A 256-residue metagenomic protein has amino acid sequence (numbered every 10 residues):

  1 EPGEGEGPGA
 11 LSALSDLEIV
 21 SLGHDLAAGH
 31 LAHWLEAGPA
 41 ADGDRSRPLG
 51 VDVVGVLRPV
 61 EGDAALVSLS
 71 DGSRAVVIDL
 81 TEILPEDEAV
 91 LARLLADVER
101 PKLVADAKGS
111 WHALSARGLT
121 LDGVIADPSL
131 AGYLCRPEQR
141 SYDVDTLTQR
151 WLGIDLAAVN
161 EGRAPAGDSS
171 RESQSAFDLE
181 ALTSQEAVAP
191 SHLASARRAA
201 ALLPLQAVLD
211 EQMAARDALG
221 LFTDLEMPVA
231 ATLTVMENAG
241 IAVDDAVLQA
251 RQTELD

Functional and structural regions predicted by a protein language model:
E1-G3, A157, R163-D256: Mixed-charge, glycine-rich, non-catalytic linkers/tails in nucleic-acid processing enzymes
E1-G5, G9-A13, L119-I125, D245-V247: Non-catalytic nucleic-acid-binding/docking modules located in mid-to-C-terminal regions of nucleic-acid enzymes
E1-V67, R74, T81-L94, P101: Long, highly charged low-complexity segments
E61-A64, A89, K108, P128-S129 (+4 more regions): Non-catalytic, well-ordered alpha-helical scaffold segments
V77-E82, A92, I125-A200: Short alpha-helix plus adjacent loop in nuclease-associated cores
R100-A107: Acidic beta-strand-to-loop metal/phosphate-binding motif
G109-L114: Phosphate- and divalent-cation-binding pockets in alpha/beta enzyme and binding domains that engage nucleotide-derived
